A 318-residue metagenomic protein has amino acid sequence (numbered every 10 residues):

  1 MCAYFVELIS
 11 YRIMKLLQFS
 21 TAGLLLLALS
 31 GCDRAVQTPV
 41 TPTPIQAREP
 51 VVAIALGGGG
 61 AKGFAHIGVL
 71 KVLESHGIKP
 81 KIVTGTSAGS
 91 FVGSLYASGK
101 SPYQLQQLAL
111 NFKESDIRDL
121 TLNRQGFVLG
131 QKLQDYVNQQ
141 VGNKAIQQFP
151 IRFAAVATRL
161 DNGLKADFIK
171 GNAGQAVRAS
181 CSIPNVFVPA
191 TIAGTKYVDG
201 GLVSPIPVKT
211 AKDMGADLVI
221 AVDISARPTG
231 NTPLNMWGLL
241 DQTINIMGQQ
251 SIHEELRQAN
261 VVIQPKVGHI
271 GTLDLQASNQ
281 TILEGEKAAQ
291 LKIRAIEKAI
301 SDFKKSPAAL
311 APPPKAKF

Functional and structural regions predicted by a protein language model:
S10, K15-F19, G31-V83, L95-F318: Patatin-like phospholipase
F19-L25: Terminal and domain-boundary accessory regions
L25-G31: Hydrophobic h-region of N-terminal signal peptides that target proteins for export in Gram-negative bacteria
G85, G89: Gly/Ala-rich beta-loop-alpha elbow adjacent to hydrolase catalytic centers
